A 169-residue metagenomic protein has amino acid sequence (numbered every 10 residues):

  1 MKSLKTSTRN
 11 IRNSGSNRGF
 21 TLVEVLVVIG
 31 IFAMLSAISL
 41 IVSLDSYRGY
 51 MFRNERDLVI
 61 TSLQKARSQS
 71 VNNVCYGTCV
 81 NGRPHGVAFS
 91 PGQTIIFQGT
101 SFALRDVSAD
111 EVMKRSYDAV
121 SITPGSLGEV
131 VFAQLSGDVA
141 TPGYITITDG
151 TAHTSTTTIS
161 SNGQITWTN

Functional and structural regions predicted by a protein language model:
M1-F20, T158, T166-N169: N-terminal leader/signal peptides at the extreme start of proteins
N13-L44: N-terminal single-pass transmembrane signal-anchor helix
N17, S108-A109, G150, S161: Short, ordered coil/turn segments that flank beta-strands lining enzyme active or ligand-binding pockets
R48-G77: Membrane-proximal N-terminal amphipathic helix
T78-V131: Type IV pilin-like appendage domain
A88, S121, V131-A133, T146 (+2 more regions): Generic structural detector for well-ordered beta-strands
D118-G125, S136-V139, G163-Q164: Small-residue (G/S/T/A) turn/hinge positions that recur once per unit in extracellular repeat modules
D138-N169: Short, surface-exposed interaction loops/tails
